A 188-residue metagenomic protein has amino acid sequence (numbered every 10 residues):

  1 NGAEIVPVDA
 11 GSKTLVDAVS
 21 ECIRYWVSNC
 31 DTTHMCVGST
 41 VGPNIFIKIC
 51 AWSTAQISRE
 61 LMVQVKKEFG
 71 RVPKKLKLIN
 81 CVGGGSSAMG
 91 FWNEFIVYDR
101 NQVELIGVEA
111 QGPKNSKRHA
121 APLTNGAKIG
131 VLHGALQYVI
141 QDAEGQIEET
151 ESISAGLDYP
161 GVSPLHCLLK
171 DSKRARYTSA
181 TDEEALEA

Functional and structural regions predicted by a protein language model:
N1, C81-W92, N115-K117: Short glycine/serine/threonine-rich phosphate/pyrophosphate-binding segments that cradle anionic phosphate groups
N1-L15, G130, V139: A glycine-rich helix N-cap at a beta->alpha junction
G11, I79-G84, E109, S179-D182: Active-site nucleophile and cofactor-binding loops and adjacent substrate-binding regions of central metabolic enzymes
A18-I45, F69, V97-Q102, G107-A188: Active-site/ligand-binding loops adjacent to catalytic centers
I45-L61: A glycine-rich, Thr/Ser-enriched phosphate-binding loop motif common to dinucleotide/cofactor-binding enzymes
T54, S58, A88-M89, N93: Conserved PLP-enzyme active-site core in the AAT-like
L61, L78-N80, G85, L105 (+2 more regions): Buried hydrophobic positions in well-ordered alpha/beta secondary-structure cores of metabolic enzymes
M62-V72: Phosphate/pyrophosphate-binding loops at sites that engage ATP/ADP/AMP, CoA/4′-phosphopantetheine, polyphosphate
